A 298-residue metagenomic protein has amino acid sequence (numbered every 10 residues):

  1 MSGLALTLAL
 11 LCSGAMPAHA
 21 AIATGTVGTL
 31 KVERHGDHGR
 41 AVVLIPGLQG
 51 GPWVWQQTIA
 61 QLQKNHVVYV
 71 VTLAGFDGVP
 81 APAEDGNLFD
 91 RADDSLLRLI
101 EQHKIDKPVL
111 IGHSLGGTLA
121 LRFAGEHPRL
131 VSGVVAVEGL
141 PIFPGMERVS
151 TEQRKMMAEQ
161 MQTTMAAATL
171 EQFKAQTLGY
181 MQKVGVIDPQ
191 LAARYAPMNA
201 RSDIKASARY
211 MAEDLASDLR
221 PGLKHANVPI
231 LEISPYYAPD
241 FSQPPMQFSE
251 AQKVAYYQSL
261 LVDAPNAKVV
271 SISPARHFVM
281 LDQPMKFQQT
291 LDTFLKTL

Functional and structural regions predicted by a protein language model:
M1-V42, Q63-H66, D106, P141 (+4 more regions): Alpha/beta-hydrolase fold catalytic core
R34-A81: Conserved HGGG/HGGXW glycine-rich cap/lid loop of the alpha/beta-hydrolase fold
Y69-I111, L115: Active-site loop/oxyanion-hole signature of alpha/beta-hydrolase fold enzymes
G117-P128, V134: Short glycine-enriched nucleophile-adjacent loop and the immediately C-terminal alpha-helix near the catalytic center
V134-A167: Flexible "cap/lid" loop of the alpha/beta hydrolase fold
M146-T151, A167-H225: Conserved alpha/beta-hydrolase catalytic His-Asp/Glu region
I230-A275: Conserved loop-alpha-helix segment in the C-terminal half of the alpha/beta-hydrolase fold that carries the catalytic
D263-L298: Catalytic active-site module of serine/aspartate enzymes centered on a nucleophile-bearing elbow/loop
